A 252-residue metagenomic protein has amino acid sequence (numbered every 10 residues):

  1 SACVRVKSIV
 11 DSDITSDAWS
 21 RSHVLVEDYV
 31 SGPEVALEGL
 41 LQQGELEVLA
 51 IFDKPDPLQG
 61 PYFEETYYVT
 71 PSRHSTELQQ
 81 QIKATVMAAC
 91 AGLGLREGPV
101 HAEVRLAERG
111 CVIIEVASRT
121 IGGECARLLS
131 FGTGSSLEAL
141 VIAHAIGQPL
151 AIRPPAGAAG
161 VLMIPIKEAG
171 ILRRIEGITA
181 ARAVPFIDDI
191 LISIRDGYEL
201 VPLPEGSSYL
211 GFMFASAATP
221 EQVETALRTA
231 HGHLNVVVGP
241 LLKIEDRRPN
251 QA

Functional and structural regions predicted by a protein language model:
S1-S31, Y62, T66, A88-G92: Conserved ATP-binding module of the ATP-grasp superfamily
A2-V6, E27, E34-P55, G60-F63 (+4 more regions): Beta-strand scaffold of nucleotide-dependent catalytic cores
D28, T70-P71, S130, L210-A217: Short, well-ordered beta-strand elements within core beta-sheets of diverse protein domains
P71-Q79: A short, structured beta-strand-centered segment in the mid-to-C-terminal lobe of catalytic cores from group-transfer
Q80-A102, E108, A117-R173: Active-site "cap" helix and flanking loop/linker of ATP-utilizing ligase/carboxylase catalytic domains
L106-V112, P204-S208: A short, glycine/Asx- and small/polar-enriched loop/turn that sits immediately N-terminal to a beta-strand
I142-A252: Peripheral (often C-terminal) accessory segments that flank ATP-dependent C-N-forming ligase machineries
